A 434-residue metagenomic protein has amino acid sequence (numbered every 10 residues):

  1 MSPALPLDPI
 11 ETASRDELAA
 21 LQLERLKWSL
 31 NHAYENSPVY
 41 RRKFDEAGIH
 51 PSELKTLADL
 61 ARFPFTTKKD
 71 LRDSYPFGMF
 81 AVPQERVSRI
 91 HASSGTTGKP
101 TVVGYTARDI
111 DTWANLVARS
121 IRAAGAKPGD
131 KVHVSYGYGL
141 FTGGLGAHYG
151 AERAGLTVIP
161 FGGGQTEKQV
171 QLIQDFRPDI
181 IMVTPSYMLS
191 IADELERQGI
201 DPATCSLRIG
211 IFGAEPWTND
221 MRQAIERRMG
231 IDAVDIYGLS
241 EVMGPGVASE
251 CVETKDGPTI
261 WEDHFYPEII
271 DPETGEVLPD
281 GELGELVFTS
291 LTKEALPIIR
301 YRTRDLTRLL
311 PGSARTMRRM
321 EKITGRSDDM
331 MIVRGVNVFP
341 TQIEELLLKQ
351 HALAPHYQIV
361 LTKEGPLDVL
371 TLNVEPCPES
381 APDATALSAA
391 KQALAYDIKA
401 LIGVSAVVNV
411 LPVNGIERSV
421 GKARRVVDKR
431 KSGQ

Functional and structural regions predicted by a protein language model:
M1-A92, T97-N115, R119-A123, K127 (+6 more regions): Nucleotide 5′-phosphate-binding alpha/beta core
S2-D8, F63-V234, V242, G246-V252 (+3 more regions): Active-site phosphate/ATP/adenylate-binding loop shared across adenylate-forming ligases
I10, A203, T259, K322-R326: Short, flexible turn/loop "capping" segments at secondary-structure junctions
V158, A233, P267, Y357-I359 (+1 more regions): Generic structural signal for residues in well-ordered beta-strands
F161, I236-G238, I270, T362 (+1 more regions): Conserved beta-strand termini and adjacent loop/short-helix elements that scaffold enzyme active sites in alpha/beta
I181, V287, L291-I402, G421: AMP-binding/adenylate-forming catalytic core of the ANL superfamily
R208, W217-G312: Conserved AMP-binding/adenylate-forming
